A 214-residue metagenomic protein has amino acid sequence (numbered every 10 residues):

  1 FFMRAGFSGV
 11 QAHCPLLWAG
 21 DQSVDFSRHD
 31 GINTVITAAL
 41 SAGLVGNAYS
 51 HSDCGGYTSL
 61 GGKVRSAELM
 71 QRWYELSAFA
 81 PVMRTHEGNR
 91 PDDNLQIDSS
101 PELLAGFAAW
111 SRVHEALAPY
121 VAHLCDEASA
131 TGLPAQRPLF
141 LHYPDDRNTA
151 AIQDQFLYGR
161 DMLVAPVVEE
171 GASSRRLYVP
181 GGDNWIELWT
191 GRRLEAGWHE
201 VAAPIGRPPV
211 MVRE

Functional and structural regions predicted by a protein language model:
F1-R213: Catalytic-domain carbohydrate-binding cleft regions of carbohydrate-active enzymes
